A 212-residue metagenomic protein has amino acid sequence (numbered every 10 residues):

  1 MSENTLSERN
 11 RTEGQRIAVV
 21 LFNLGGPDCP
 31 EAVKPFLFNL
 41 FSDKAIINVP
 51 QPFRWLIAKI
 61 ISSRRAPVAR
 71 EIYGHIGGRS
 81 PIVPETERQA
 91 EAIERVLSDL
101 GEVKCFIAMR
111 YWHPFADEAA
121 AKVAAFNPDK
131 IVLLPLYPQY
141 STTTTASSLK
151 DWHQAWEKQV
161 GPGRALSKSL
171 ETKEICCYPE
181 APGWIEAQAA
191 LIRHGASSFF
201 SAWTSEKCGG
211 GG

Functional and structural regions predicted by a protein language model:
S2-G212: Active-site-proximal alpha-helix that buttresses catalytic centers in soluble enzyme cores
